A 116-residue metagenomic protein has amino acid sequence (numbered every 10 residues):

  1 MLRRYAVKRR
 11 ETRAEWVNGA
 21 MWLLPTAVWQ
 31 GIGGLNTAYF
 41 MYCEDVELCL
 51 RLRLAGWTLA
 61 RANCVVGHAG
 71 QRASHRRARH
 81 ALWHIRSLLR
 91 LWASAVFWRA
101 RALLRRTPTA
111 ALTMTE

Functional and structural regions predicted by a protein language model:
M1-A14: Short, flexible, basic/aromatic active-site loop/helix in glycosyltransferases
M1-R3, G19, G70: A short linear-motif detector with a strong N-terminal bias
V7, V17, A81-I85: A structural signal for well-ordered alpha-helical scaffolds and beta->alpha junctions
R9-R10, Y39, R77-A78: Generic hydrophobic-segment detector
R10-T12, I32-L35, A73-S74: A short, structure-level motif marking secondary-structure boundaries and short turns
E15-G33, A38-V65: A short, conserved alpha-helix in the catalytic core of glycosyltransferases
C43-E116: Active-site-adjacent helix/loop segment of glycosyltransferases that harbors family-specific signature motifs
